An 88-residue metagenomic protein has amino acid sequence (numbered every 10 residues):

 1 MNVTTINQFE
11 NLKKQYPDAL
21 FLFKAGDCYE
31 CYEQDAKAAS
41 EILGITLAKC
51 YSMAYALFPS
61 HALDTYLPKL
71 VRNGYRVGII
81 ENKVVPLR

Functional and structural regions predicted by a protein language model:
M1-R88: Basic, polar low-complexity surface loops/patches
